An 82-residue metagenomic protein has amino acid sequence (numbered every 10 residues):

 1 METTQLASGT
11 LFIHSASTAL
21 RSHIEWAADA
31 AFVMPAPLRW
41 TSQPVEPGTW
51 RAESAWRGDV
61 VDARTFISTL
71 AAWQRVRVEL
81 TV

Functional and structural regions predicted by a protein language model:
E2-G9, P47-T49: A short, surface-exposed helix-loop junction/capping segment
S8-I13, E53: Short glycine-rich or small-residue beta-strand-to-loop segments that form or flank ligand, phosphate, metal/Fe-S
F12-H23: Short, surface-exposed ligand-recognition loops at beta-strand->loop->(often short) alpha-helix junctions that present
W26: Active-site phosphate/pyrophosphate- and oxyanion-stabilizing loops and adjacent acidic/basic residues in soluble
M34-V82: Short, intrinsically disordered low-complexity segments
